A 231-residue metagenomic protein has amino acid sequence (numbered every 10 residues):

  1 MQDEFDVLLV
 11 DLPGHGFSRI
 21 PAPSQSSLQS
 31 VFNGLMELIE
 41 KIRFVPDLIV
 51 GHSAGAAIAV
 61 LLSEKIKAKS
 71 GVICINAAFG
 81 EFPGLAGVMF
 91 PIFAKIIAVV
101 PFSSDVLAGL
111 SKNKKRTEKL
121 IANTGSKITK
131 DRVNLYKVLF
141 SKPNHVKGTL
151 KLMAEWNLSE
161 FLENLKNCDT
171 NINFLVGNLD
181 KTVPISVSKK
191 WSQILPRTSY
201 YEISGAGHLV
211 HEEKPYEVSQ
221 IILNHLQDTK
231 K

Functional and structural regions predicted by a protein language model:
M1-V7: Short amphipathic alpha-helix adjacent to the substrate-entry channel of hydrolases
L8-V50, A54, Q220: Active-site loop/oxyanion-hole signature of alpha/beta-hydrolase fold enzymes
A56-K67, V72: Short glycine-enriched nucleophile-adjacent loop and the immediately C-terminal alpha-helix near the catalytic center
E64, V72-S103: Flexible "cap/lid" loop of the alpha/beta hydrolase fold
E81-V88, V106-K166: Conserved alpha/beta-hydrolase catalytic His-Asp/Glu region
C168, F174-V176, D180: Short beta-strand/loop motif that positions the catalytic acidic residue of the alpha/beta-hydrolase fold
K181-V187: Conserved alpha/beta-hydrolase "acid-adjacent" motif
T198-K231: Catalytic active-site module of serine/aspartate enzymes centered on a nucleophile-bearing elbow/loop
